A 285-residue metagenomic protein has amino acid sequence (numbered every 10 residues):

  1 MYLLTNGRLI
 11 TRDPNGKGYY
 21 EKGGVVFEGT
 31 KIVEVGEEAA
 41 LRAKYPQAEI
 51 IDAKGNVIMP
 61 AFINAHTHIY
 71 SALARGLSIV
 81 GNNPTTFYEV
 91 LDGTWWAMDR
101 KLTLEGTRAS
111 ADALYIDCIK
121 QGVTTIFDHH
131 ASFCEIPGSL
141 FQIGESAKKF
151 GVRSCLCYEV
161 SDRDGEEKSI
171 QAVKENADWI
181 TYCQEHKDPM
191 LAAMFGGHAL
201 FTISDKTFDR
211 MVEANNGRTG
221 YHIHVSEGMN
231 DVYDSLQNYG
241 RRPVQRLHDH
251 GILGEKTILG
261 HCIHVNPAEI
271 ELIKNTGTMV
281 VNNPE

Functional and structural regions predicted by a protein language model:
M1-K44, N56-V57: N-terminal metal-binding scaffold of metallo-dependent hydrolase/deaminase domains
Y2-N6, R42-E89, E105, D112 (+1 more regions): Replace "His-x-His-based motif
G7, V25, T30, G55 (+8 more regions): Divalent metal-coordination and catalytic microenvironments
V26, L77-H129, C134-V152, V173-K187: Alpha-helical scaffold segments that flank or form the walls of functional sites
L73-T107, D164-G165, M229-K256, T276-M279: Active-site gating loops and adjacent loop-to-helix segments of metal-dependent hydrolytic enzymes
H130-I263: Metal-coordinating catalytic core of metallo-dependent amide/deamination hydrolases
I252-E285: Active-site-adjacent C-terminal substructures of enzyme catalytic domains
